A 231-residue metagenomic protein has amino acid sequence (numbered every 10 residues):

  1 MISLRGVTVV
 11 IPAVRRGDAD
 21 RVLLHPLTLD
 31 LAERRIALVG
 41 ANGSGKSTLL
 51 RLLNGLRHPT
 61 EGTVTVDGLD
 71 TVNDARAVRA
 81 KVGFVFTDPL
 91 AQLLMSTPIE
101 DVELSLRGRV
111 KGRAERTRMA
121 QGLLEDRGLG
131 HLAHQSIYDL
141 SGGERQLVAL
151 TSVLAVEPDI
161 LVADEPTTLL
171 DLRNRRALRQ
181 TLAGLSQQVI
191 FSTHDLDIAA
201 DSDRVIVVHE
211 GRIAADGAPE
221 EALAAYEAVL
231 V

Functional and structural regions predicted by a protein language model:
V39-A41: The feature captures the beta-strand-to-loop junction immediately N-terminal to the Walker
N54: Helix-to-loop junction immediately C-terminal to a conserved catalytic motif
G62-N73, V78: Conserved ABC transporter NBD signature motif
A114-L132: Conserved ABC ATPase "signature" region
S136-L140, E144: Conserved ABC ATPase signature
L161-D164: Catalytic Walker B motif of ABC-type/P-loop ATPase nucleotide-binding domains
R212-V231: Conserved beta-strand-loop-alpha-helix hinge in the C-terminal portion of ABC ATPase nucleotide-binding domains
